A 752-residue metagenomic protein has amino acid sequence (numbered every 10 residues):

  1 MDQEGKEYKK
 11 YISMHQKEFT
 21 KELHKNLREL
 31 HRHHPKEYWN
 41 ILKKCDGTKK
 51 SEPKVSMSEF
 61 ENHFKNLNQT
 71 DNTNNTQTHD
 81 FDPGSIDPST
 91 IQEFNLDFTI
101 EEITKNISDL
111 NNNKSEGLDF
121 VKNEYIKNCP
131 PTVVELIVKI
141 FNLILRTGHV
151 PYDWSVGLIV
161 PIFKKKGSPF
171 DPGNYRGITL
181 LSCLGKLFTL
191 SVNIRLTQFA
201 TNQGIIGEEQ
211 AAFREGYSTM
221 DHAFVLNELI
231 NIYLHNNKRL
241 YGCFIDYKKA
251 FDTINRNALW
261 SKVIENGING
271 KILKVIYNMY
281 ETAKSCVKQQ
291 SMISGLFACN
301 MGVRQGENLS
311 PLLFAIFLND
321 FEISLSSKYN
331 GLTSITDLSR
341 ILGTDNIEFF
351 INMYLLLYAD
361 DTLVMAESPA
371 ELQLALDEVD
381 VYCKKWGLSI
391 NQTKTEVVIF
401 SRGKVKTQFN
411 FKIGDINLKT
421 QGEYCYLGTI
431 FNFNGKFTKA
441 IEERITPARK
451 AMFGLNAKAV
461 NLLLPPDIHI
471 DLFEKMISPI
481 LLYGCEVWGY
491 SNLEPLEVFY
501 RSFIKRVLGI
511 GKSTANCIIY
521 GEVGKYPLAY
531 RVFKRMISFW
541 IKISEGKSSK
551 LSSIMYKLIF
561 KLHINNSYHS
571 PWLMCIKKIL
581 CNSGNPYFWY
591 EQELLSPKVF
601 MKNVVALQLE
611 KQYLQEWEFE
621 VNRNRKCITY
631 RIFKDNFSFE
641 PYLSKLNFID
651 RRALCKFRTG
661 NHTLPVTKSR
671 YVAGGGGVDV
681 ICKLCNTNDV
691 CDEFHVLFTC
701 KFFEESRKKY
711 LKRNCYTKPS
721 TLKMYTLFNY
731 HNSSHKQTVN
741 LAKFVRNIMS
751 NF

Functional and structural regions predicted by a protein language model:
E29-N174, T179, K186-L187, Q203 (+3 more regions): Surface-exposed loop/turn segments and immediately adjacent short secondary-structure elements within folded domains
N74-I103, H149, S155-L158, Q198-T253 (+5 more regions): Active-site-proximal segment of RNA-dependent polymerases
N112-V121, F170-L180, M220-I264, H695: Conserved catalytic palm subdomain of right-hand nucleotidyl-transferase polymerases, strongest for RNA-directed enzymes
F141, N622, K626-F752: Family-specific functional microsites
R195, G207, A359-D360, K394-E396 (+2 more regions): Non-catalytic, peripheral interaction segments enriched in hydrophobic/basic residues
Y247-A359, V364-A375: Conserved polymerase palm-domain catalytic core
S291, S339, I390-G422: Short, conserved micro-motifs composed of acidic
F473-M476, F499-Y500, K512-K668: Extended C-terminal regions of large enzymes
